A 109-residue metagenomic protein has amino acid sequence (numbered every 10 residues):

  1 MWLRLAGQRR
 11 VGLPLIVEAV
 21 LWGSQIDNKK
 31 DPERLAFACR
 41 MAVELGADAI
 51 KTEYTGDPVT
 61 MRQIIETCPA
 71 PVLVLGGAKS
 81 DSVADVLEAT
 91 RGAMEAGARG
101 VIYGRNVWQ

Functional and structural regions predicted by a protein language model:
M1-L73, S80-Y103: Alpha/beta enzyme core
K79, V107-W108: Short, glycine-/Ser/Thr-/acidic-enriched flexible segments
M94, W108-Q109: C-terminal helical cap(s) of enzyme catalytic domains, especially alpha/beta-barrels
